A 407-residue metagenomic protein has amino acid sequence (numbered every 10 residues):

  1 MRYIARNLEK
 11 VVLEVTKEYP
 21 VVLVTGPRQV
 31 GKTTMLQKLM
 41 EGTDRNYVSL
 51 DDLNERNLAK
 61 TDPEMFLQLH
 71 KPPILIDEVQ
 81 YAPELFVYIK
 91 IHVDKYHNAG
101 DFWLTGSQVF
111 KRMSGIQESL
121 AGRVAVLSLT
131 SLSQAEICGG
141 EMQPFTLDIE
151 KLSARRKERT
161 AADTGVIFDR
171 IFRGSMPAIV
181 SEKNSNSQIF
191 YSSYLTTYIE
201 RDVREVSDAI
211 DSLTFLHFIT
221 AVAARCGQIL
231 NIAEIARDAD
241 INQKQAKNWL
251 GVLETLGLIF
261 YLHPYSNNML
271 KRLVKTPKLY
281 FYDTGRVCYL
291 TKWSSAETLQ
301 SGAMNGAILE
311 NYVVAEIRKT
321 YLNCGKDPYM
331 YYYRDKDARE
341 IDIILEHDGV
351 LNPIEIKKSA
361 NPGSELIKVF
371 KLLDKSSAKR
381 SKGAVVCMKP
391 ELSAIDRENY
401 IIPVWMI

Functional and structural regions predicted by a protein language model:
M1-T16: N-terminal pre-Walker A segment at the start of P-loop NTPase domains
V24: Hydrophobic anchor at the beta1->P-loop junction of P-loop NTPases
K32: Conserved lysine of the Walker
M35, L39: Hydrophobic positions on the alpha1 helix immediately C-terminal to the Walker A/P-loop
F86-F110, Q117-S119: Conserved catalytic/switch belt of AAA+ P-loop NTPases
M113-A224, Q228: Interdomain motor-coupling "hinge/lid" segment immediately C-terminal to the ATP-binding subdomain of NTP-driven enzymes
V180-L351: Accessory nucleic acid-recognition modules appended to NTPase machines
K389-I407: Domain-level recognition of nuclease-like catalytic cores that cleave nucleotide substrates
